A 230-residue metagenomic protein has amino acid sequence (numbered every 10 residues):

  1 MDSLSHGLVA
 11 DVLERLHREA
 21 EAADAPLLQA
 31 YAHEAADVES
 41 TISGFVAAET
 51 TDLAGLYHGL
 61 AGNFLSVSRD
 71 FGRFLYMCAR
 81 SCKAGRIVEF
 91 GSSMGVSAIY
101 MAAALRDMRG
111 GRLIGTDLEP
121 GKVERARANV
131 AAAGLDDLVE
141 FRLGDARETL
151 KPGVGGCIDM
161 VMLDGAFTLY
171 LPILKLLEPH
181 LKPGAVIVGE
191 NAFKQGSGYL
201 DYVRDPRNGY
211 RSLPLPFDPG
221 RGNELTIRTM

Functional and structural regions predicted by a protein language model:
M1-M160, F167-V188, A192-M230: A short alpha-helical cap/connector motif
